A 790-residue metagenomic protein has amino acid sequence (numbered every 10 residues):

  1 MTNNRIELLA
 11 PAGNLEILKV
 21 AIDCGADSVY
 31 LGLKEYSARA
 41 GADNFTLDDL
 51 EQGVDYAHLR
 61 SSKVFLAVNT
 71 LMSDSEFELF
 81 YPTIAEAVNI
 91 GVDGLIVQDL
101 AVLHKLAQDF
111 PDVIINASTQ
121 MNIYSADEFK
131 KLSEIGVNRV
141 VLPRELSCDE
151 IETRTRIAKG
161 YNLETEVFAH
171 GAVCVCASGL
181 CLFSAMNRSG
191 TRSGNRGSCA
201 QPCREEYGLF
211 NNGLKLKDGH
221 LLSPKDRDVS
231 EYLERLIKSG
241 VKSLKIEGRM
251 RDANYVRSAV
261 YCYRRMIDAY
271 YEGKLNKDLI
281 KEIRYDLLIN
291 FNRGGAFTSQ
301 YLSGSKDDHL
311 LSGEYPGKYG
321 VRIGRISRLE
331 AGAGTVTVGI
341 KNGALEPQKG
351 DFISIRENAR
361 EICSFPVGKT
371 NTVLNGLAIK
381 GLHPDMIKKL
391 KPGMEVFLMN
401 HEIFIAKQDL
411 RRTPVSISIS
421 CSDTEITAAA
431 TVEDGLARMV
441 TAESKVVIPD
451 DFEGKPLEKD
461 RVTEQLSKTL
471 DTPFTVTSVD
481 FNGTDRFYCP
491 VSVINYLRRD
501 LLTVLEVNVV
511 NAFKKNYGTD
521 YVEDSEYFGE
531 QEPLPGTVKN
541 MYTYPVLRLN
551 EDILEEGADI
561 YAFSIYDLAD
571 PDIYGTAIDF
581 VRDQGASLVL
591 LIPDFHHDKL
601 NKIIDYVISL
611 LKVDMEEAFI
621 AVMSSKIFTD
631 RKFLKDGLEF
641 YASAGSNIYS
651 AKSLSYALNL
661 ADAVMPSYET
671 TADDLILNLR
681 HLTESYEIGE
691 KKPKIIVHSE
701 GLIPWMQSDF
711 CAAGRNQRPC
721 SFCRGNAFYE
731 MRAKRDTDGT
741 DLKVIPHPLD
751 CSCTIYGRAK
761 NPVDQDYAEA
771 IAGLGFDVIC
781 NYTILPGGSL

Functional and structural regions predicted by a protein language model:
M1-C24, S28-R39, G53-V54, R60-V88 (+4 more regions): Surface-exposed amphipathic alpha-helical tracts and adjacent flexible/coil segments at the periphery of soluble enzymes
F45-L50: Glycine-rich, highly charged phosphate/nucleotide-binding loops
Y124: Active-site PLP-lysine loop of aminotransferase-like
